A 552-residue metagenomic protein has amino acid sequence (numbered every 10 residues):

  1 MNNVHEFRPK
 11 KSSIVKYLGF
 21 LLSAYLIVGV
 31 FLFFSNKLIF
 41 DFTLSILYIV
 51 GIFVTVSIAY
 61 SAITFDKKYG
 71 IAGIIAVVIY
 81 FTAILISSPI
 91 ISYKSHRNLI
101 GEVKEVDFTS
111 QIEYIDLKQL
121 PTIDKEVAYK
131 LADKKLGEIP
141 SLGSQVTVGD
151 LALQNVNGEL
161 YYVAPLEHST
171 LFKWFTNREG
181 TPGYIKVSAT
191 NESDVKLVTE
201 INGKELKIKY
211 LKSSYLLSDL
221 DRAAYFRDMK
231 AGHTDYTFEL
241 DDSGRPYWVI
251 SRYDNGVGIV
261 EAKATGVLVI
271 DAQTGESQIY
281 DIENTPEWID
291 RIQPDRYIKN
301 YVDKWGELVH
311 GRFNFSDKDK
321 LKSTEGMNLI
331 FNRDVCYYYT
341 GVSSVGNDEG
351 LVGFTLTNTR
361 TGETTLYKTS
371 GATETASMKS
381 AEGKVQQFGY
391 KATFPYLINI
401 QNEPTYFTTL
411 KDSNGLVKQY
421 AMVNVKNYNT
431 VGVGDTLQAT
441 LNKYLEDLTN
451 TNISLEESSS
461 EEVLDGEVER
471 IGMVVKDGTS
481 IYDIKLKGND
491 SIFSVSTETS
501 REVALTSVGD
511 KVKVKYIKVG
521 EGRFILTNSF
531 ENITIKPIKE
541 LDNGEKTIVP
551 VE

Functional and structural regions predicted by a protein language model:
N3-E552: Soluble extracytoplasmic regions of secretory-pathway and membrane proteins
